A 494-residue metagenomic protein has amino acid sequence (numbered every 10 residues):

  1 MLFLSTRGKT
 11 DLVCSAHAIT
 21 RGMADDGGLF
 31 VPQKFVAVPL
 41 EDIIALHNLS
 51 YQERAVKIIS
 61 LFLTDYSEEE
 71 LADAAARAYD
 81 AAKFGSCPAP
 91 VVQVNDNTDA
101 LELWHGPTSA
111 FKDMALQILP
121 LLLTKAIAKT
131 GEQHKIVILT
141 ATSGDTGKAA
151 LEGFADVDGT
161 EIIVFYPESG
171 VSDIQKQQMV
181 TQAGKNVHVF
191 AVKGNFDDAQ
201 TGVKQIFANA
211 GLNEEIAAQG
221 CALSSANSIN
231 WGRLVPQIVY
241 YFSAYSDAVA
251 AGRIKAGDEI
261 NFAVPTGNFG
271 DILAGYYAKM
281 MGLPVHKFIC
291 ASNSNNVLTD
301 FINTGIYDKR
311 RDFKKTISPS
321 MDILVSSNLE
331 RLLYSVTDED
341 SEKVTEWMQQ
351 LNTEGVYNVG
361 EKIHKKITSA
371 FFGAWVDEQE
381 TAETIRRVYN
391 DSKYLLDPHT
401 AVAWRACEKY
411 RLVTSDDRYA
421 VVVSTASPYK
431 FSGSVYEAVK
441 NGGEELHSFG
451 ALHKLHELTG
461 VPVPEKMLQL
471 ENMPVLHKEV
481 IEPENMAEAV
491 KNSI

Functional and structural regions predicted by a protein language model:
M1-I494: PLP-dependent amino-acid enzyme catalytic core
